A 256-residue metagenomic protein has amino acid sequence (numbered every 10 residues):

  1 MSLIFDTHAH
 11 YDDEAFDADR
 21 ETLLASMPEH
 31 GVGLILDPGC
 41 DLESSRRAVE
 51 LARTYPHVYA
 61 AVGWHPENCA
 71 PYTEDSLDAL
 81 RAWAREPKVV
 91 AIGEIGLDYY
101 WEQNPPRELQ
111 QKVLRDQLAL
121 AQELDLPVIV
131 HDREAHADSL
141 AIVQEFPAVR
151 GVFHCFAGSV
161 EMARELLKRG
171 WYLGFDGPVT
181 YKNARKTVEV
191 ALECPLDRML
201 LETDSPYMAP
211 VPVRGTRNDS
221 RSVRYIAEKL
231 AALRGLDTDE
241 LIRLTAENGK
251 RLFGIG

Functional and structural regions predicted by a protein language model:
M1-G256: Mid-domain alpha/beta scaffold segments of enzyme catalytic cores
